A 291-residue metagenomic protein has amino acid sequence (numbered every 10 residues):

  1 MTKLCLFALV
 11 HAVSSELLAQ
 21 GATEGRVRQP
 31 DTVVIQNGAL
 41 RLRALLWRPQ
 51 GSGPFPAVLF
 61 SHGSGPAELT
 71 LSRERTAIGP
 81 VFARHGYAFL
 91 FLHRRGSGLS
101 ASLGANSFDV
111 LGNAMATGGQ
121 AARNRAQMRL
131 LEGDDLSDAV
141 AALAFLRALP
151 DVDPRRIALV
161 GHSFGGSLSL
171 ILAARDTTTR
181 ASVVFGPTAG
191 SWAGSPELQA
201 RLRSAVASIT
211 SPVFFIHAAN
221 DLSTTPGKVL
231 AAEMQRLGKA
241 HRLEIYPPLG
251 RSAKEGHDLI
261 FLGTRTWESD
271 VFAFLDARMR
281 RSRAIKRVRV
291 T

Functional and structural regions predicted by a protein language model:
G21-S52: N-terminal cap/lid segment of alpha/beta-hydrolase-fold proteins
G53-F55, S64-A101, S191-W192, S223-T224: Short substrate-entry loop that stabilizes the transition state in hydrolases
P56, S61-G63, H217-A218: The conserved beta1-alpha1 loop
F108-P150: Alpha/beta-hydrolase active-site loop
V152-G161: Alpha/beta-hydrolase fold nucleophile elbow
G161-G165, S169: Gly/Ala-rich beta-loop-alpha elbow adjacent to hydrolase catalytic centers
A181, P187-R242: The feature captures the conserved acid-bearing segment of alpha/beta-hydrolase catalytic domains
A240-T291: C-terminal catalytic histidine-bearing segment of alpha/beta-hydrolase fold enzymes
